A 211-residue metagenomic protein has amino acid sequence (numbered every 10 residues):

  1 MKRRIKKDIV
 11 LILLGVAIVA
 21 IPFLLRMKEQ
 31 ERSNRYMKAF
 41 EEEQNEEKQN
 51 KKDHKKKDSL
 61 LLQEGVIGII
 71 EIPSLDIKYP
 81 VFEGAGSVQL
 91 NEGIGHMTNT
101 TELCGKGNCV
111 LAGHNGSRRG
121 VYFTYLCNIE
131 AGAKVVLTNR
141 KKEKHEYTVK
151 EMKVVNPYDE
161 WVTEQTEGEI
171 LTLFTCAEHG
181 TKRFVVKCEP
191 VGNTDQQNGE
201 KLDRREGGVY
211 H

Functional and structural regions predicted by a protein language model:
K2-H211: Solvent-exposed, non-transmembrane regions of membrane-associated and secreted proteins
